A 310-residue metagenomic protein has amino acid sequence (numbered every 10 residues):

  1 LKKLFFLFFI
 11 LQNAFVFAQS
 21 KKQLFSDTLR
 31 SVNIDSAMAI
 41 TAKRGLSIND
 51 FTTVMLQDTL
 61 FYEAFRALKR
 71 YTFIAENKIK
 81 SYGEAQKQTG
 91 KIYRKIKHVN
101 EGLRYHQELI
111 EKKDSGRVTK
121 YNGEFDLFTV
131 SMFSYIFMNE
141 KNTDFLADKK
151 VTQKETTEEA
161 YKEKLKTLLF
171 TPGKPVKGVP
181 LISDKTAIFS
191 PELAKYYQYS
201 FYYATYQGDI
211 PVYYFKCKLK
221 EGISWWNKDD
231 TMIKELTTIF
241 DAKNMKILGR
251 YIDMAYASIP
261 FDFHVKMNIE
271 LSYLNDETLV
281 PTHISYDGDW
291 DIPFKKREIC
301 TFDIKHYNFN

Functional and structural regions predicted by a protein language model:
L1-T28: Bacterial Sec-dependent N-terminal signal peptides
L4-F5, I96, I252: Small/flexible residues
F15, G45, K234-T238: Short, exposed beta-strand "edge-strand" segments with a Pro/Gly-rich flavor and a Y/T-containing core
L24-V212, K216-D229, K295-N310: Structured extracytoplasmic
T186-S190, G208-F309: Gly/Pro-enriched, hydrophobic low-complexity segments that function as extracytoplasmic propeptides/linkers
